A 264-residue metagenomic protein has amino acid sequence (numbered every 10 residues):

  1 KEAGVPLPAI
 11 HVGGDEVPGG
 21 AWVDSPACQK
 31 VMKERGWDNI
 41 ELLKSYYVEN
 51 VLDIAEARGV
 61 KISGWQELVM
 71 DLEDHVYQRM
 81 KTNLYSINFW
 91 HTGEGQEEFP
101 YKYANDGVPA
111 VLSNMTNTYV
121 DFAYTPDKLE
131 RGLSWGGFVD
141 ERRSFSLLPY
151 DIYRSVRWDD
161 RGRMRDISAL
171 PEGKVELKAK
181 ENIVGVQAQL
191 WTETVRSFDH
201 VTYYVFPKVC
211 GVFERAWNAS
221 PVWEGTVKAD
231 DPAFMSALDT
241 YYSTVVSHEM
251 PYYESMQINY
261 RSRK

Functional and structural regions predicted by a protein language model:
K1-L84, W90-K102: Active-site neighborhood of glycoside hydrolase catalytic domains
K61-E67, D74-K264: Flexible, acidic glycine-rich loops studded with aromatic residues
